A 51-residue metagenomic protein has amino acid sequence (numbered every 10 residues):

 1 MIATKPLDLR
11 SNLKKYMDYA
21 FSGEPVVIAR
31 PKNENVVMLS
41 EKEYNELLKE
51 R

Functional and structural regions predicted by a protein language model:
T4-S22: The conserved cystathionine-beta-synthase
V27-R51: Short, charge-rich, low-complexity interaction segments located in flexible loops at or near secondary-structure
